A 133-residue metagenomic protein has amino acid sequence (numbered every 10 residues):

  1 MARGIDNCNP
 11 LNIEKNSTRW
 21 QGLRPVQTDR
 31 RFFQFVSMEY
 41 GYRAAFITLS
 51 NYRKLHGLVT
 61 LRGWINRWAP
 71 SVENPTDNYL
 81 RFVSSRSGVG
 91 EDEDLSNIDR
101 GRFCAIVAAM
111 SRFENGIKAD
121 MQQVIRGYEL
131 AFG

Functional and structural regions predicted by a protein language model:
M1-G133: Cell-wall polysaccharide-cleaving catalytic domain and substrate-binding groove, primarily in peptidoglycan/chitin
